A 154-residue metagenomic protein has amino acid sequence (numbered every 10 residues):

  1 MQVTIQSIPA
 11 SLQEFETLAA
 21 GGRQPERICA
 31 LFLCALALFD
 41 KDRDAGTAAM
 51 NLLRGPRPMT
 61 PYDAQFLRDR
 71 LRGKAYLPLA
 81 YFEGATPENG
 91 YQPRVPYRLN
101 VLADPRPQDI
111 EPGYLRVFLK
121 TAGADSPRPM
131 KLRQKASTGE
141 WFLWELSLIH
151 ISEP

Functional and structural regions predicted by a protein language model:
Q2-E83: Core segments of small alpha/beta cavity-forming domains
Q65-G123: Surface-exposed, charged secondary-structure patches
I110, Q134-A136: Generic beta-strand structural signal
R128-Q134: Hydrophobic/aromatic beta-strand elements that line small-molecule binding cavities or substrate pockets in beta-rich
L143-S147: Catalytic Cys-His active-site segments of thiol-dependent hydrolases/isopeptidases
I149-P154: Conserved small/polar residues in nucleotide/adenosyl-binding loops
